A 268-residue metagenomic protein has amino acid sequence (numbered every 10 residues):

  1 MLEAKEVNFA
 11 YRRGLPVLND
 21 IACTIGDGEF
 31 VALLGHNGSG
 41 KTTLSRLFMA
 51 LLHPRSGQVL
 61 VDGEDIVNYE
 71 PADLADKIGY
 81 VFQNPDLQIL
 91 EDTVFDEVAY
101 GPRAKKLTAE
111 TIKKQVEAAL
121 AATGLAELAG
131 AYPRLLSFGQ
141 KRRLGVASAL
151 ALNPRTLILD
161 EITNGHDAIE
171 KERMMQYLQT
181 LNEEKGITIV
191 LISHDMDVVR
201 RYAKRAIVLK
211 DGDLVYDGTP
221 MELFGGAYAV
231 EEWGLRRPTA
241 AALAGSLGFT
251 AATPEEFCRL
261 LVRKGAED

Functional and structural regions predicted by a protein language model:
M1-A4, N8-D20, N68-E70: A short, flexible loop at the N-terminus of ABC-type nucleotide-binding domains that lies
L34-H36: The feature captures the beta-strand-to-loop junction immediately N-terminal to the Walker
M49: Helix-to-loop junction immediately C-terminal to a conserved catalytic motif
G57-D65, L74: Conserved ABC transporter NBD signature motif
E110-L128: Conserved ABC ATPase "signature" region
Y132-L136, Q140: Conserved ABC ATPase signature
D211-G212: Conserved ABC ATPase "signature" C-loop
